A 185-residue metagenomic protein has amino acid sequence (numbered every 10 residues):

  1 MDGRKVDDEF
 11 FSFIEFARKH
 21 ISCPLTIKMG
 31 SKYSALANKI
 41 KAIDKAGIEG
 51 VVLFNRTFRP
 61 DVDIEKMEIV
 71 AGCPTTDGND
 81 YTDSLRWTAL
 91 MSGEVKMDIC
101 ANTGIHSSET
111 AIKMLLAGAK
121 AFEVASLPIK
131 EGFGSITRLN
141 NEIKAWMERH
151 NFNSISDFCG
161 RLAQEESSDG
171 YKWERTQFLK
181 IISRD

Functional and structural regions predicted by a protein language model:
M1-K5, K39-G93, M97, E131: Glycine/Thr-rich beta-alpha phosphate-binding loop at enzyme active sites
D2-V6, K28-K32, F54, T76-D80 (+3 more regions): Glycine- and other small-residue-rich loops at beta-strand/loop junctions that grip anionic moieties
K5-T26, V70-I99, L139-N153: Alpha-helix-loop-beta-strand connector modules within alpha/beta enzyme cores
G30-S34, Q164-E166: Short, internal active-site loops enriched in acidic
Y33-A46, M91-D98, I105-F122: Catalytic cores of alpha/beta
G47-G50, P74, A101-G104, G118 (+3 more regions): Glycine-centered flexibility sites
G50-P60, G104-I105, T110-R138: Glycine-rich phosphate-binding active-site loops on the catalytic face of alpha/beta enzymes
E131-G134, R138-H150, S156-D185: C-terminal extensions of enzymes
